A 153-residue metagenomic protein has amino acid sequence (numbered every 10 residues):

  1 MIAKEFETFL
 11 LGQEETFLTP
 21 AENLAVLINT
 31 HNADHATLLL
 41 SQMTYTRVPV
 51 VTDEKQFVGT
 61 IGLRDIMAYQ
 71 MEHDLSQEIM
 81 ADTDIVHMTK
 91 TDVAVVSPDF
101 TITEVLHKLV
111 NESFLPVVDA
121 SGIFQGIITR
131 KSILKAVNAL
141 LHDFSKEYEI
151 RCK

Functional and structural regions predicted by a protein language model:
M1-K153: Tandem CBS (Cystathionine beta-synthase) repeat/Bateman regulatory domains
